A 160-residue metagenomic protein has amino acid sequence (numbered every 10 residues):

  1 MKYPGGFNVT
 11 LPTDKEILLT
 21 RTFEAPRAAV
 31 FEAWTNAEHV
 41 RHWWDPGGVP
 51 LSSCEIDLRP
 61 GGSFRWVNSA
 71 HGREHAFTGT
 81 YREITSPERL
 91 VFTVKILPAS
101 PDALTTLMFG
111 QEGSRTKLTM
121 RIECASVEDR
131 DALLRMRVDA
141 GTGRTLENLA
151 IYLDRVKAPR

Functional and structural regions predicted by a protein language model:
M1-P50: Hydrophobic ligand-binding cavity/cleft-lining segments
T13, I17, H75, A103: Exposed loop/turn and edge beta-strand positions of beta-sandwich/beta-sheet ligand-binding modules
L18-L19, E38-E74, P159-R160: Short beta-edge strand/loop motif at the mouth of beta-sheet-based domains
R21, C54-I56, F77-E83, V94 (+1 more regions): Hydrophobic/aromatic beta-strand elements that line small-molecule binding cavities or substrate pockets in beta-rich
V30, V40, F64, Y81 (+4 more regions): Hydrophobic pocket/interface hotspot
T85-L90: Short, conserved beta-turn/loop elements at beta-strand boundaries and strand-helix junctions
V91-R144: Beta-strand/loop substructures that line and gate deep hydrophobic ligand-binding cavities in soluble
I151-R160: Generic C-terminal helix-cap and adjacent flexible tail
